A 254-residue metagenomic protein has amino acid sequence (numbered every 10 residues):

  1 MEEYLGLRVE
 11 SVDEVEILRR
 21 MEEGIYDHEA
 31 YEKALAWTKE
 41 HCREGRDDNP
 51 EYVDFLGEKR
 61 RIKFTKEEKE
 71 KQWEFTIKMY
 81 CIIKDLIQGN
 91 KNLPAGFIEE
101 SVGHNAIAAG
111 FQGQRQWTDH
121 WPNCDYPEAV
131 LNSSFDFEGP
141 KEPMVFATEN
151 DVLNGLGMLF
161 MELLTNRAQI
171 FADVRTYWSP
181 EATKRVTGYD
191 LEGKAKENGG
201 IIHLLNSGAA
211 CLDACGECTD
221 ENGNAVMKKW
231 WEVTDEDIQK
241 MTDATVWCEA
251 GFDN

Functional and structural regions predicted by a protein language model:
M1-N254: An N-terminal assembly and electron-transfer interface module characteristic of large anaerobic redox and radical
